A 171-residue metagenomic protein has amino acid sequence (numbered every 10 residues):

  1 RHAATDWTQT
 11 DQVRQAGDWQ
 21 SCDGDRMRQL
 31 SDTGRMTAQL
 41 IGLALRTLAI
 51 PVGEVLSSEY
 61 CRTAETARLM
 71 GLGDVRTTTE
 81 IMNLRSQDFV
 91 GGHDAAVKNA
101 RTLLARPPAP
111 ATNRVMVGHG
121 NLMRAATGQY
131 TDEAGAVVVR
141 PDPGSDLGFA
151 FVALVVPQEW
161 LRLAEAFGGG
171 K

Functional and structural regions predicted by a protein language model:
R1, L56-S57, T112-G118, L122: Beta-strand elements within well-structured catalytic alpha/beta cores of enzymes that handle phosphate/sulfate esters
R1-T79, L84-D88, Q129-P157, L163-K171: Active-site-proximal alpha-helix that buttresses catalytic centers in soluble enzyme cores
F89-K98: Short, surface-exposed amphipathic charged segments that create phosphate/polyanion-binding patches used for binding
G92, R114-V115, T131: Short amphipathic alpha-helical interaction segments
V97-P108: A short, acidic, amphipathic alpha-helical segment used as a generic capping/interface helix at domain edges
R106-T112, P141-S145: A short, structured loop/turn motif at beta-sheet edges
R124-A126: Short active-site-adjacent structural elements
